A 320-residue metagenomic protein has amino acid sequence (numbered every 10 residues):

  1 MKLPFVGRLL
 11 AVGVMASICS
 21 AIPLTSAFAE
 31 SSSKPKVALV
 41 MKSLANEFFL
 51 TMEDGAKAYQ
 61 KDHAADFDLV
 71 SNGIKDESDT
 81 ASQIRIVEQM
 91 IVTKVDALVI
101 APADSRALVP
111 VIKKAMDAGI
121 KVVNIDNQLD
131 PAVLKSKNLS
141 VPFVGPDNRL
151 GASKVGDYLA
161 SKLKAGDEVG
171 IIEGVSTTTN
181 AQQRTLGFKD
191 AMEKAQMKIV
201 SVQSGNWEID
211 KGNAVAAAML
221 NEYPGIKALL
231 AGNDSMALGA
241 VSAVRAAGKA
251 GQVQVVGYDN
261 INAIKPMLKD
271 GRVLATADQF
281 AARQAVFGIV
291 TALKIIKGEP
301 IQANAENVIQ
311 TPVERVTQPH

Functional and structural regions predicted by a protein language model:
M1-K36, K113-I120, H320: Short, low-complexity disordered leader/linker segments with a strong preference for bacterial N-terminal type II
S33, I172, S176, N180 (+2 more regions): Hinge/cleft segment of the Venus flytrap/periplasmic-binding protein
K36-G55, Y59-H63, V70-I84, V95 (+4 more regions): Extracytoplasmic "Venus flytrap"
F48-H63, G151-V155, T179-K198, K211 (+3 more regions): Short, solvent-exposed amphipathic alpha-helices that sit in or adjacent to ligand/effector-binding or catalytic
F67-L69, G119-V122, I199: Hydrophobic beta-strand scaffold residues
Q83, F143-V169, K211-G212, N260-I264 (+1 more regions): Hydrophobic alpha-helical segments within soluble ligand-binding/sensing domains
D96-D117, F188, V200-S201, G205-P266: Hydrophobic alpha-helical
S105-L150, S161, E168, I261-K269 (+2 more regions): Flexible loop/hinge segments that line or gate small-molecule binding clefts
